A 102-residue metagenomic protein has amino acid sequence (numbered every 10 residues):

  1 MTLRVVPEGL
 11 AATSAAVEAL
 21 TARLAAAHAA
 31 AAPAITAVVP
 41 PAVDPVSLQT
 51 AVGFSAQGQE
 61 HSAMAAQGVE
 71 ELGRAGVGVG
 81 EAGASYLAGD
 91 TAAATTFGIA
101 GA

Functional and structural regions predicted by a protein language model:
M1-A102: Amphipathic alpha-helical hairpins/coiled-coils and adjacent low-complexity
